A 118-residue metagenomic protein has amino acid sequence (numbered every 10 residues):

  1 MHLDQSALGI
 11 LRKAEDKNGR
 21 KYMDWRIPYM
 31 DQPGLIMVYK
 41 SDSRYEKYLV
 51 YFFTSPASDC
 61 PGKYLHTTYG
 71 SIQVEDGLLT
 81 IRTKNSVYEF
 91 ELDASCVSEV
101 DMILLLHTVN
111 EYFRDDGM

Functional and structural regions predicted by a protein language model:
H2-E75, V109-N110, D116-M118: Polar/charged low-complexity regulatory segments
Y69-T108: Short, compact, well-ordered microdomains
